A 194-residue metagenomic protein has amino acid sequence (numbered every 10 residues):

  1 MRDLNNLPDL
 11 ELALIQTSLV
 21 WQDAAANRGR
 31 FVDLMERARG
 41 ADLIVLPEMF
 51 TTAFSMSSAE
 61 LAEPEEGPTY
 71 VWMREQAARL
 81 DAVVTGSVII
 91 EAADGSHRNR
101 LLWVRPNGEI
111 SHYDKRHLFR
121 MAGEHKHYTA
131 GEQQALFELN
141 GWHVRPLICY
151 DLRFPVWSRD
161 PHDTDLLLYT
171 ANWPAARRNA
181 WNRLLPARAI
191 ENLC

Functional and structural regions predicted by a protein language model:
M1-D42: N-terminal active-site segment of His-dependent metallophosphoesterases
R2-L12, L136-P146, L166: Beta-strand-turn-beta hairpins that frame and shape the catalytic cleft of phosphate-ester-processing enzymes
L12, N27, V45, A77 (+1 more regions): Residue-level signal for inorganic ion chemistry
Q16, I148, N172: Short glycine-/small-residue-rich Rossmann-like dinucleotide-binding loops
A24, V32-P106, S111-H112, A175-E191: Cys-nucleophile CN-hydrolase/nitrilase-fold catalytic domain and related Cys-dependent amidase chemistry that acts on
A92-H162, A176-R183, A187, E191: Active-site catalytic loop in hydrolytic enzyme cores
D165-R177: His/Asp/Glu-enriched short active-site or ligand-binding loop at hydrolase and phosphoryl-transfer sites
